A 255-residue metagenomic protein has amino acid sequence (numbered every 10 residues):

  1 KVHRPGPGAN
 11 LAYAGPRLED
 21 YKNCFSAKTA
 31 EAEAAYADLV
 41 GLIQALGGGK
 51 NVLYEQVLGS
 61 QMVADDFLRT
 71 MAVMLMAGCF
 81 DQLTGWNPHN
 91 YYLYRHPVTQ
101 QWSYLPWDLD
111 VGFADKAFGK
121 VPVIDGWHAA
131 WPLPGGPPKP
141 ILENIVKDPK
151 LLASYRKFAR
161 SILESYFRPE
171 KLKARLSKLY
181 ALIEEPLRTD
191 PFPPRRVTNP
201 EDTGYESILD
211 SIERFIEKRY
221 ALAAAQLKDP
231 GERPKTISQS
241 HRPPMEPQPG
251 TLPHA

Functional and structural regions predicted by a protein language model:
K1-A255: Phosphate/dinucleotide-binding and metal-coordinating scaffold of catalytic cores in nucleotide-dependent enzymes
